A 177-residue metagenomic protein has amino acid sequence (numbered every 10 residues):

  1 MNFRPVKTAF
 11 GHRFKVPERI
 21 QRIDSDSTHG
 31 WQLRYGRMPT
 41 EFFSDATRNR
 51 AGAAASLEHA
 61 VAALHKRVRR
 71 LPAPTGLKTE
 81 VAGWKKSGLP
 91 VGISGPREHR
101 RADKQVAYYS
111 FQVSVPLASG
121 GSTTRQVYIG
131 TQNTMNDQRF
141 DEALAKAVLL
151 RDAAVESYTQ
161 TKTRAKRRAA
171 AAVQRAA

Functional and structural regions predicted by a protein language model:
M1-A177: Boundary-flanking segments of nucleic-acid-binding domains in nuclear regulatory proteins
